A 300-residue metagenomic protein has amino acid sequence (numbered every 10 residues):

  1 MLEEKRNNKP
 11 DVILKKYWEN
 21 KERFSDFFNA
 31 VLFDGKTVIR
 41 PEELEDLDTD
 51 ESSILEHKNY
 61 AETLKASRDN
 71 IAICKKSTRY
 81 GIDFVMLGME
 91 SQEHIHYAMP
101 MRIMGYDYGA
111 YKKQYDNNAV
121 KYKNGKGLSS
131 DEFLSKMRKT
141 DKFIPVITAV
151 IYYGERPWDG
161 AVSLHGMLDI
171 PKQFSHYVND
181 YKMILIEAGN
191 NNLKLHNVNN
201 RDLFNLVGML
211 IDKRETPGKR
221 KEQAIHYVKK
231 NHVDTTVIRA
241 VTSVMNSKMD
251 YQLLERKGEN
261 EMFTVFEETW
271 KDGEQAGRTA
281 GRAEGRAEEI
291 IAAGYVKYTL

Functional and structural regions predicted by a protein language model:
M1-L300: Elongated, amphipathic alpha-helical interaction scaffolds
